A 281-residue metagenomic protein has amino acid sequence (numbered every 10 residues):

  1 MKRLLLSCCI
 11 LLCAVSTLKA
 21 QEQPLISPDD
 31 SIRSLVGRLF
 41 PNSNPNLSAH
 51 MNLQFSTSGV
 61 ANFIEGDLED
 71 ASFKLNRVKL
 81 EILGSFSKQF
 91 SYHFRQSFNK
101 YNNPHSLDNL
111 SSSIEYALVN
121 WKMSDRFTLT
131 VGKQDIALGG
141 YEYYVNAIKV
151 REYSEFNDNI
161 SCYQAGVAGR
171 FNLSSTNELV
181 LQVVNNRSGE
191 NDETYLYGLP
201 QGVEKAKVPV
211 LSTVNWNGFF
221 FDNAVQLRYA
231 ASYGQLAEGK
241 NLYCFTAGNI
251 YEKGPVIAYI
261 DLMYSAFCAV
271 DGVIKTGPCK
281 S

Functional and structural regions predicted by a protein language model:
M1-S31: Cleavable N-terminal export/targeting peptides
L6, E22-I26, Q54-S56, V60-G66 (+2 more regions): Surface-exposed coil loops of outer-membrane beta-barrel proteins
E22-I64, Y229-A231: Transmembrane beta-strand segments of Gram-negative outer membrane beta-barrel proteins
R33, N76-L80, S112-V119, Y163-V167 (+3 more regions): Hydrophobic, lipid-facing positions within transmembrane beta-strands of outer-membrane proteins
N44-N46, F90, P209, V214-S281: Detector for outer-membrane/organellar transmembrane beta-barrel domains, recognizing the amphipathic beta-strand
L47-T57, Y92-F94, L129-V131, E178-L181 (+2 more regions): Transmembrane beta-strands of outer-membrane beta-barrel proteins
F55-F63, R77-K79, K88, Q96-N102 (+6 more regions): Transmembrane beta-strands of outer-membrane beta-barrel pores
I82-K88, W121-K122, F171-L173, G218-F220 (+1 more regions): Residue-level signature of outer-membrane beta-barrel architecture
